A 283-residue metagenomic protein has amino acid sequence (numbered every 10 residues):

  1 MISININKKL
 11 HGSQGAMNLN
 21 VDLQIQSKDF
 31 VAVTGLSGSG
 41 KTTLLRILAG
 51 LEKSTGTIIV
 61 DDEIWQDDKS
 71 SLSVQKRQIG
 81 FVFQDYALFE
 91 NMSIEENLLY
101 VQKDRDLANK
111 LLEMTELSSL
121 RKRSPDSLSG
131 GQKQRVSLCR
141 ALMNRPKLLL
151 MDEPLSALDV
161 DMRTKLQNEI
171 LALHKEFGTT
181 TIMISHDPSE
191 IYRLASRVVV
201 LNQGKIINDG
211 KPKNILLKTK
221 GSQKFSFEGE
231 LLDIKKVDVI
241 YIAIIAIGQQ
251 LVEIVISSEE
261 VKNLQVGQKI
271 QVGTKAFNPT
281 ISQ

Functional and structural regions predicted by a protein language model:
W65-F81: ABC ATPase NBD coupling module
Q66-D67, R105-R121, L171-A172: Conserved ABC ATPase "signature" region
S124-L128, Q132-Q134: Conserved ABC ATPase signature
M143-K147: A short, proline-enriched helix->beta-strand linker immediately N-terminal to the Walker B motif in ABC-type P-loop
L149-E153: Catalytic Walker B motif of ABC-type/P-loop ATPase nucleotide-binding domains
D209-G210: ABC ATPase "signature
